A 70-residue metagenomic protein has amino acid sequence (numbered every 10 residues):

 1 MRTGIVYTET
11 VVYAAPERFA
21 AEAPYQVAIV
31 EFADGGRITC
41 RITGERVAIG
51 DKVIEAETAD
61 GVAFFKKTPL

Functional and structural regions predicted by a protein language model:
G4-V6: Conserved hydrophobic positions within beta-strands
E9-A15: Short, conserved beta-turn/loop elements at beta-strand boundaries and strand-helix junctions
P16, Q26, R41-T43: Short, conserved beta-strand/beta-arch hydrophobic-aromatic motifs that form part of recognition grooves or interface
R18-F19, A59-P69: Short, Lys/Arg- and Gly-enriched loop/turn segments at beta-strand edges
A21-R37: Short, basic/aromatic beta-hairpin or loop at an interaction surface
F32, R41-I42, K67: Residue-level recognition of conserved beta-strand positions in structured domain cores
I42-A56: Short nucleic-acid-contacting surface segments enriched for D/E, G, S/T with interspersed K/R
